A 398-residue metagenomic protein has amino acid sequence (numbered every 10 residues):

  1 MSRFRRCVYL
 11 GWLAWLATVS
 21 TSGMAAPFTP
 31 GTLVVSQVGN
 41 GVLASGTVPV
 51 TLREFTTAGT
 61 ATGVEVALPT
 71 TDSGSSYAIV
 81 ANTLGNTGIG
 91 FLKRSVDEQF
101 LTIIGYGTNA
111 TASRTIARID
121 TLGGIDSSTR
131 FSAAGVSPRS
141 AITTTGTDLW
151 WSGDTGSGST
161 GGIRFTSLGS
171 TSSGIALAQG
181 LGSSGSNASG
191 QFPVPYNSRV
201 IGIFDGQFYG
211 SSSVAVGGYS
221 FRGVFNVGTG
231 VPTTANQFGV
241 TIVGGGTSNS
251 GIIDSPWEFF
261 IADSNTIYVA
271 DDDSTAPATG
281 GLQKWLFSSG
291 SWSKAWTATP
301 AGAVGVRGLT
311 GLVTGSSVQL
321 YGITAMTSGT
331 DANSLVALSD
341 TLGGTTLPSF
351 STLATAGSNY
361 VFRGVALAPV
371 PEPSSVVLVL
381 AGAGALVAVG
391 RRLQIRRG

Functional and structural regions predicted by a protein language model:
M1-T21, V376-G398: C-terminal cell-surface anchoring/sorting signal
S22-F28, V365-L380: Short, threonine-centered small-residue motifs that mark membrane-proximal processing/anchoring sites and TM-junction
T47-P49, T111-S113, S157-T166, G217-N226 (+2 more regions): Structural motif
V48, G74-Q99, A133-T143, W151-G156 (+4 more regions): Signature of short aromatic-glycine-proline-rich micro-motifs recurring in repeat-based ectodomains
F55-G59, T121-G124, S167-S173, V224-N236 (+2 more regions): Short loop/turn segments immediately following beta-strands, especially the blade-tip and inter-blade linker loops
T62-L84, G124-V136, I175-Q191, V231-I252 (+2 more regions): Surface-exposed loop and turn segments in beta-propeller and other repeat-based domains that flank or scaffold
A112-D148, S152-S157, L177-N187: Asp-box/WD-like beta-propeller blade repeats and closely related beta-sheet repeat scaffolds
I252-V336: Loop/turn-rich, solvent-exposed surfaces of beta-rich toroidal or solenoidal domains
